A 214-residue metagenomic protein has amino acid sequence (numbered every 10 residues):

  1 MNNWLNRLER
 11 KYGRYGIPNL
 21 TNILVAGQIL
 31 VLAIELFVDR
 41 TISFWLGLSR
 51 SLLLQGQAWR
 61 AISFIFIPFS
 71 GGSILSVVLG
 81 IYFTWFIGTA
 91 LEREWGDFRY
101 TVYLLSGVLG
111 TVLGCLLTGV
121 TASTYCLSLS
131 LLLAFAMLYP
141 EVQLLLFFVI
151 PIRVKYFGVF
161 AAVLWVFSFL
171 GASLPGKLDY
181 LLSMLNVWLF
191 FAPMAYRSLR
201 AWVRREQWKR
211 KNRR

Functional and structural regions predicted by a protein language model:
M1-R214: A detector for small-residue-rich transmembrane helices and their helix-helix packing motifs
